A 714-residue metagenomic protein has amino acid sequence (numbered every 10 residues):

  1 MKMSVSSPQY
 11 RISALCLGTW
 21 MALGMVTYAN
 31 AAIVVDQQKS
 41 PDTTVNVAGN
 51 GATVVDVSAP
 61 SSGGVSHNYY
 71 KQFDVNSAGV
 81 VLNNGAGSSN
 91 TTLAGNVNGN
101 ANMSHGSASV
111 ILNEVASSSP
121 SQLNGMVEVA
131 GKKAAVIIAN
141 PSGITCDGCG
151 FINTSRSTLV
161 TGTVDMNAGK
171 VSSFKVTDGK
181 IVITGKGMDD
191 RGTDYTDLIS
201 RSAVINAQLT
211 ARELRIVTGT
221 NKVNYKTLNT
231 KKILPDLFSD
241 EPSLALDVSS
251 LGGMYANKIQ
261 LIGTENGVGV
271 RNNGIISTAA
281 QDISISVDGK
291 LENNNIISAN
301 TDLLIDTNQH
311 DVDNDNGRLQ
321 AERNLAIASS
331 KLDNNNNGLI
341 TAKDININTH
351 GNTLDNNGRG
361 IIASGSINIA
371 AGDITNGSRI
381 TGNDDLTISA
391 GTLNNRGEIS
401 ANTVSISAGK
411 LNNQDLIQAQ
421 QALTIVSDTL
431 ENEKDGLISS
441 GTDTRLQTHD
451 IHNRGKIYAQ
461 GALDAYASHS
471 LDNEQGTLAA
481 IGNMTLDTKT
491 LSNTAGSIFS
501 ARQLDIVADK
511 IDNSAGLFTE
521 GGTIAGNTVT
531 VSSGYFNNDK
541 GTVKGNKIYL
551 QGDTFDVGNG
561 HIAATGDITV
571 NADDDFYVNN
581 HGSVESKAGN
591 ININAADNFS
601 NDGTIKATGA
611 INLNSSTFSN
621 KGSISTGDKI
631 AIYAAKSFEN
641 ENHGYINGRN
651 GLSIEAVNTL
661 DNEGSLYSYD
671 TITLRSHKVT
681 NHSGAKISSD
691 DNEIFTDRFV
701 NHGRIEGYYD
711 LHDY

Functional and structural regions predicted by a protein language model:
K2-S7, R11, T19-A279, S286: Solvent-exposed adhesion/ligand-recognition segments of exported proteins
L15-T19, Y709: Eukaryotic intrinsically disordered, low-complexity regions enriched in proline/serine/threonine/glycine
V57, F73, A101-M103, S109-A116 (+31 more regions): Well-ordered beta-strand segments characteristic of repetitive beta-sheet solenoids
K71-F73, G99-M103, S121-V129, I144-F151 (+27 more regions): Short, T/G/N/S-enriched strand-turn elements that build extracellular solenoid repeat scaffolds
